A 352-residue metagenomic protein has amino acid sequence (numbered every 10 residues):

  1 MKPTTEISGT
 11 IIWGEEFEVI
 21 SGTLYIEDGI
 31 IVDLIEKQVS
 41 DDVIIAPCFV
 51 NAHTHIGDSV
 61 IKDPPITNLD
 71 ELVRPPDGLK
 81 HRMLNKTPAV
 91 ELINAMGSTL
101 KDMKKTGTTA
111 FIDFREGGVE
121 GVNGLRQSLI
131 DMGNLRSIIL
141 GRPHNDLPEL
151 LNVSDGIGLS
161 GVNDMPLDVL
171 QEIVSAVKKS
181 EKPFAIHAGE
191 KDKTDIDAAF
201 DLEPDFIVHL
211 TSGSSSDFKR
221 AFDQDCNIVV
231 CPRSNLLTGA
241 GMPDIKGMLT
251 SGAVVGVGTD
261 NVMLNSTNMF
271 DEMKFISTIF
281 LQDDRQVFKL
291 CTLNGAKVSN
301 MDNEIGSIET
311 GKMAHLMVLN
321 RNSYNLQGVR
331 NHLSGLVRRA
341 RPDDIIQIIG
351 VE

Functional and structural regions predicted by a protein language model:
M1-S8, E27-P76: Replace "His-x-His-based motif
G9-T10, L24, G29, D42 (+11 more regions): Divalent metal-coordination and catalytic microenvironments
N51, I56-D58, E190, M263 (+1 more regions): Short active-site segment of divalent metal-dependent hydrolases/proteases that encodes the spacing between
S59-N94, D197-F200, N227, I276-D283: Active-site gating loops and adjacent loop-to-helix segments of metal-dependent hydrolytic enzymes
M83-S154, L159-Q171: Active-site loop-helix segments enriched in His/Asp/Glu that coordinate and activate a nucleophilic water at divalent
L135-S137, E149-K246, T250-M263: Active-site core of metal-dependent hydrolases
D201-L202, I245-N325: His/Asp/Glu-enriched, well-ordered alpha-helical/loop segment that forms or immediately abuts the divalent-metal
L293, T310-E352: C-terminal cap of metal-dependent C-N hydrolases
